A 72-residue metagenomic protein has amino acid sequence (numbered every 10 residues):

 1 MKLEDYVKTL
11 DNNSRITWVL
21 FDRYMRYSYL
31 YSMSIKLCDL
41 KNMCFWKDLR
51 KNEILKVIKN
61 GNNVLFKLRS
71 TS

Functional and structural regions predicted by a protein language model:
M1-E4, K36: Short, structural beta-strand-to-alpha-helix junction motif
E4-N13, M43: Catalytic phosphate/metal-binding cores of nucleic-acid and nucleotide-processing enzymes, i.e., regions that mediate
R15-T71: Acidic, low-complexity, intrinsically disordered interaction modules
